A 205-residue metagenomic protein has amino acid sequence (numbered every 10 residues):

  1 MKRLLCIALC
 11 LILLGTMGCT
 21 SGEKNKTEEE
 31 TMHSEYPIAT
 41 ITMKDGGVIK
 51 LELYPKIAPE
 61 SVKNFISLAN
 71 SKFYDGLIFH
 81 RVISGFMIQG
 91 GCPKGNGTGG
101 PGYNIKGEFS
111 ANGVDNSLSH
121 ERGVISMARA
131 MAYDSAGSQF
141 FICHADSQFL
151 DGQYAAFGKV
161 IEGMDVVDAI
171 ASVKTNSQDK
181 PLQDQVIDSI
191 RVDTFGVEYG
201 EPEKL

Functional and structural regions predicted by a protein language model:
M1-L4: Positively charged n-region of N-terminal signal peptides that target proteins for export
A8-L9, L13, G18-L205: Cyclophilin-like peptidyl-prolyl cis-trans isomerases
